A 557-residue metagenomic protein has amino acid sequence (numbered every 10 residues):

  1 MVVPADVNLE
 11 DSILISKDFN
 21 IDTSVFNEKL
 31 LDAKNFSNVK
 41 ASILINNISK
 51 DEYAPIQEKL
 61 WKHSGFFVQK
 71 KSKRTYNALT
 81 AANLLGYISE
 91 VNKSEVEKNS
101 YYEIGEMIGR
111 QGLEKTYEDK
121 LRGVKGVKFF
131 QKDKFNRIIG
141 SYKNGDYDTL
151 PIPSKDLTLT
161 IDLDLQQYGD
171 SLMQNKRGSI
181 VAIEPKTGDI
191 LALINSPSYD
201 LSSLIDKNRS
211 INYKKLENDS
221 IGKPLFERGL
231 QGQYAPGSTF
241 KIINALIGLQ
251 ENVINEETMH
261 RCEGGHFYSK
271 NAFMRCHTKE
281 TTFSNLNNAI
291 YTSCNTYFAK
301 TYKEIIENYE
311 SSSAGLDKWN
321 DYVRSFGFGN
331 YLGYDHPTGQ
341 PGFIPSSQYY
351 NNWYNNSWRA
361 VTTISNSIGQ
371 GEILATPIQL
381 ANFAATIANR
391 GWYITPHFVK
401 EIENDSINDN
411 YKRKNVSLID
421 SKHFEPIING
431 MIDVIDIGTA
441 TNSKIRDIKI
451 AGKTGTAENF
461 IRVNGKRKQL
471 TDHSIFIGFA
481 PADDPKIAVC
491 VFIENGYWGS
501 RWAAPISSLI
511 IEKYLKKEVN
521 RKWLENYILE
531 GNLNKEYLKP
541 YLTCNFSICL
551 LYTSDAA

Functional and structural regions predicted by a protein language model:
M1-N20: Juxtamembrane extramembrane loops of integral membrane proteins
L14-F19, L31-S154, V491: Small/polar-residue-rich segments within soluble enzyme cores
K40, S64, T80-N83, P153-L157 (+4 more regions): Envelope-exposed proteins and targeting segments
Q111-Q131, R177-S202: Carboxylate/His-rich catalytic cores and anion/metal-binding grooves
D133-I138, Y142-D148, K186-T239, I243-I493 (+2 more regions): Beta-lactam-recognizing serine transpeptidase/beta-lactamase-like catalytic domain environment
G140-S179: Conserved, well-ordered alpha-helix/loop/beta-strand core segments that scaffold catalytic motifs
I407-N415, I506-I548: Short, gly/Ser/Thr-rich active-site loops of penicillin-recognizing serine hydrolases
Y552-A557: Conserved small/polar residues in nucleotide/adenosyl-binding loops
